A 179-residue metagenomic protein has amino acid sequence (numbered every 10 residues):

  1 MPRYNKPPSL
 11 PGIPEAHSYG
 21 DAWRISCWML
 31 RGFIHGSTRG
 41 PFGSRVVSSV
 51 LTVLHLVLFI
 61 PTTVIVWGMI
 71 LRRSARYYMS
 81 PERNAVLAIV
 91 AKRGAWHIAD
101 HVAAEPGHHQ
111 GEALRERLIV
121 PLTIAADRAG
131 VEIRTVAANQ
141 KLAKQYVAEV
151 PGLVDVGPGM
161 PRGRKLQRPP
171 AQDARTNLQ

Functional and structural regions predicted by a protein language model:
M1-P106, P161-R164, R168-Q172, Q179: Non-catalytic substrate-recognition and accessory regions of acyl/acetyltransferase enzymes
W28, G32, R117, P121 (+2 more regions): Charged/polar, solvent-exposed surface patches and flexible loops
R83-K92, P121-A126, V131, V136 (+1 more regions): Enzymatic toxin/effector payload domains
A99-H101, T135-A138: Short His-Asn-centered micro-motif
A103-A126: Conserved acetyl-CoA-binding loop-helix of GNAT-fold acetyltransferases
A125-G130, A137-P161: Conserved active-site alpha-helix within GNAT-family acetyltransferase domains
R134-V136, Q172-T176: Short acidic catalytic loops
